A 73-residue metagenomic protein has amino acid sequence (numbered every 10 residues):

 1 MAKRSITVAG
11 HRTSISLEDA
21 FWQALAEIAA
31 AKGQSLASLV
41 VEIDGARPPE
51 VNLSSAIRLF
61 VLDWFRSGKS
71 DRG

Functional and structural regions predicted by a protein language model:
M1-S16, A26: Short Lys/Arg-rich basic patches
K3-S5, G33, E50, L59: Generic secondary-structure boundary/loop-capping signal
R4, V41-G45, R58: Extended interaction regions within the primary functional domain
R12, D19, R66: Solvent-exposed, flexible loop/coil residues
A20-G45: Surface-exposed, Lys/Arg-rich phosphate-binding patches that contact polyanionic backbones
P48-G73: C-terminal structural segments of small proteins and small subunits
